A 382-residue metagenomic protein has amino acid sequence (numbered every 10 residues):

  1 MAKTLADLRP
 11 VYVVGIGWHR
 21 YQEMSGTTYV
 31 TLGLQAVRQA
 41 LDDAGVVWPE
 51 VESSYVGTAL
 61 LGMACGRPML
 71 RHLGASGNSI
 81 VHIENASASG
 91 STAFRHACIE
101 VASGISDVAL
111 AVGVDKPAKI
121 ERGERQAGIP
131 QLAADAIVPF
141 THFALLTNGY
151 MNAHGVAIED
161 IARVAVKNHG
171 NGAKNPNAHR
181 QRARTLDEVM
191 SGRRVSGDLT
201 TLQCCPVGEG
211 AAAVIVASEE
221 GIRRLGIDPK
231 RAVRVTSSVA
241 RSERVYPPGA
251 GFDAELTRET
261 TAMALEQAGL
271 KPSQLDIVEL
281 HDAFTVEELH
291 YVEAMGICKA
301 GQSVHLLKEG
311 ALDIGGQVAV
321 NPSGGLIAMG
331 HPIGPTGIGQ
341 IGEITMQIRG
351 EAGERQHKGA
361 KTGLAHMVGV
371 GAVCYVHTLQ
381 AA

Functional and structural regions predicted by a protein language model:
M1-A88, Y150, H154-A157, H179-T185 (+6 more regions): Conserved active-site "lid/cap" helical segment
M1-T27, R163, R194-M263, A311-S323 (+5 more regions): Condensing-enzyme catalytic core mediating Claisen C-C bond formation in acyl metabolism
L5-R9, T58-V112, K116-F143, R180-P206 (+3 more regions): Conserved catalytic cysteine-centered active-site region of acyl-thioester-dependent Claisen-condensing enzymes
S25-G26, I120-R125, A173-N177, I227 (+4 more regions): Short acidic, glycine/serine/threonine-rich loops at helix termini
W48-G57, S79-N85, A109-G113, E159-V166 (+5 more regions): Beta-strand segments within the central parallel beta-sheet cores of soluble alpha/beta enzyme folds
L60-L70, P247-F252, D282-H305, G316 (+2 more regions): Short glycine/threonine-rich loop-to-helix capping motif typified by GTGT followed within a few residues by an Asp-Pro
E84-V114, F140-K174, V214-G221, M329-A352: Active-site-proximal alpha-helical scaffold in enzymes
A254, R258, A262-T285, A294 (+1 more regions): Extended C-terminal subregions enriched in glycine
